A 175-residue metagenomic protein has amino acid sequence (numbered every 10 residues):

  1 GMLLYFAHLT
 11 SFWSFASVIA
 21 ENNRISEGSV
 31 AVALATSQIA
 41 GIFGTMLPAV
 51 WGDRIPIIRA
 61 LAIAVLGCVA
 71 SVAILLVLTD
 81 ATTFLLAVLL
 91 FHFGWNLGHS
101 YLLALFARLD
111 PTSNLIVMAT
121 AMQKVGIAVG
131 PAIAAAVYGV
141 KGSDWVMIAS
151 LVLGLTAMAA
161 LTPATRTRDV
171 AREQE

Functional and structural regions predicted by a protein language model:
G1-A35: Extracytoplasmic gate region of multi-pass secondary transporters
V18, H99-L109: Intracellular helix-loop hinge segments at the cytoplasmic ends of transmembrane helices in 12-TM rocker-switch-type
A31-G41, F91-H92, A119-Q123: Transmembrane alpha-helical segments of major facilitator superfamily
Q38-M46, I127-A128, A132: Residue-level signature of mid-helix packing/kink "hotspots" within the transmembrane helices of 12-pass Major
F43-I57, Y138-G139: Helix-to-loop junctions at the C-terminal end of transmembrane segments in multipass secondary transporters
I55-L102: C-terminal transmembrane helical hairpin of 12-TM major facilitator-type secondary transporters
L109-S143: A late C-terminal transmembrane helix in Major Facilitator Superfamily
I148-E175: Multi-pass alpha-helical transporter architecture, strongest for 12-TM Major Facilitator/SLC carriers used
